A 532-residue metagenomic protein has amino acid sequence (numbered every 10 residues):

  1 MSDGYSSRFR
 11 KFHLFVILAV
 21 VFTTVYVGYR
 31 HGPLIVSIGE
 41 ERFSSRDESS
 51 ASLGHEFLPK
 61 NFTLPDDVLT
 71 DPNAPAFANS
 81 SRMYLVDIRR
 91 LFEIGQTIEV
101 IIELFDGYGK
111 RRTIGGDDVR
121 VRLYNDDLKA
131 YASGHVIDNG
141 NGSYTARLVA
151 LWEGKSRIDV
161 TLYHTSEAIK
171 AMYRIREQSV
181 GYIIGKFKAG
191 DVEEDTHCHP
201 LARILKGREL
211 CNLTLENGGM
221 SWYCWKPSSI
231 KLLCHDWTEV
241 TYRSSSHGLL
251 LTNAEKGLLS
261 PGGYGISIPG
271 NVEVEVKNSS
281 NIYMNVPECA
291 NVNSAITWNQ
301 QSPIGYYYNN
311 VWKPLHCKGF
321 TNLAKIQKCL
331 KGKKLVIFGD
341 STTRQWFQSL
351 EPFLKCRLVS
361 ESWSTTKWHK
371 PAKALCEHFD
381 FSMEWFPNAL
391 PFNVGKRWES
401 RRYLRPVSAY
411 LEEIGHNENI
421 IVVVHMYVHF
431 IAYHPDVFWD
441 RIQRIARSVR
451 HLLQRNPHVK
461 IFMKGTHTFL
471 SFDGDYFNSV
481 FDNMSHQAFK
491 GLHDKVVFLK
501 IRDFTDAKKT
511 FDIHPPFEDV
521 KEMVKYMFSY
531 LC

Functional and structural regions predicted by a protein language model:
S2-N139, T145, V149-C532: A compositional signature for long Ser/Thr(±Pro)-rich, low-complexity
